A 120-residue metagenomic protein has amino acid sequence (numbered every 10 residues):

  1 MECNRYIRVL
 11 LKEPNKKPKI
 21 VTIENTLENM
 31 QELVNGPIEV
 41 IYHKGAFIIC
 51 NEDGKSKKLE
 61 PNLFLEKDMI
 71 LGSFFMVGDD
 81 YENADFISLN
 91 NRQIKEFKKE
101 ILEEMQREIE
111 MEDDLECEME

Functional and structural regions predicted by a protein language model:
E2-N15, K19-E112: N-terminal nucleophile
M111-E120: Non-Sec secretion/translocation targeting segments of pathogen effectors
